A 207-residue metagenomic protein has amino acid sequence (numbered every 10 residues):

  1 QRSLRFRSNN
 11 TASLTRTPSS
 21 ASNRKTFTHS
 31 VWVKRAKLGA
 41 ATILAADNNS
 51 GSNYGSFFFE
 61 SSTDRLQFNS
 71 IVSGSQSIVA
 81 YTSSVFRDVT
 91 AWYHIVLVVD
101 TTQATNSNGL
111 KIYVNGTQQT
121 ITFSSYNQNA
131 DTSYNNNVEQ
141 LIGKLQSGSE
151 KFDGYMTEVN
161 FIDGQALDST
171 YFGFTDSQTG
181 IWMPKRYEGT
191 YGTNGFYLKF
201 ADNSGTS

Functional and structural regions predicted by a protein language model:
Q1-R2, R7-T11, A104-N106, K111 (+2 more regions): Extended recognition patches within non-cytosolic domains
R2-S13, N69-I78: Extracellular beta-rich ligand/substrate-recognition surface
N9-N69, Q103-N106, S169-T170: Extracellular glycan-recognition modules
T17-S19, Y81-F86, D131: Beta-strand-rich interaction surfaces with strong enrichment in secreted/lumenal proteins
H29-V31, T90-T101, I112: Short tryptophan-centered beta-strand motifs in secreted/extracellular beta-sheet-rich domains of glycan-recognition
N69-H94: Short, aromatic/His-centered strand-loop micro-motif at the edge of beta-sheets
S133-M156: Extracellular glycan-interaction patches encoded by glycine-rich segments
